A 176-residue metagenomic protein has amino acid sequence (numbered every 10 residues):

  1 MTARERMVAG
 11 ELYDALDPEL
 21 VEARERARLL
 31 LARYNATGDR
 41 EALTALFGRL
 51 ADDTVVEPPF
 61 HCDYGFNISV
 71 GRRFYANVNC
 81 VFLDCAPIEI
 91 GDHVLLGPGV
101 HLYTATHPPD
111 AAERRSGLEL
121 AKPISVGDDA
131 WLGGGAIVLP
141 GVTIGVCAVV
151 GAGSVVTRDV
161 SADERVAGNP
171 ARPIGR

Functional and structural regions predicted by a protein language model:
M1, E5, L12, G48 (+6 more regions): A generic structural signal for ordered alpha-helices
M1-D53, A171-I174: Terminal amphipathic alpha-helical/low-complexity segments used for targeting or macromolecular assembly
R4, V160-E164: Core catalytic loop region at the nicotinamide-binding pocket of NAD(P)H-dependent oxidoreductases
N35, F60-V70, Y75-I144, E164 (+1 more regions): Flexible, glycine/small-residue-enriched loop-and-beta-strand segment within the central core of proteins
T54-P58: Extracellular beta-sheet-rich ligand-binding/adhesion modules
G145-D159: C-terminal/domain-terminus segments
